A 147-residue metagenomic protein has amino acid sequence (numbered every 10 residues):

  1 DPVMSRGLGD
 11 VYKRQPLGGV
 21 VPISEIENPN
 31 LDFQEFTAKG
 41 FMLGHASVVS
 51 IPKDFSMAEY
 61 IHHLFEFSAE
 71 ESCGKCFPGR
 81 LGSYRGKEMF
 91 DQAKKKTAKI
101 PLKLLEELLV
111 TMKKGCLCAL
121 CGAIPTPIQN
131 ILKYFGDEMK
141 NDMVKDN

Functional and structural regions predicted by a protein language model:
D1-Y12: Single conserved hydrophobic/aromatic residue that forms the stacking wall/gate of nucleotide- or nucleobase-binding
V3, E27-N30, T97-A98: A short linear-motif detector with a strong N-terminal bias
L8, G19-V20, F41, D137: Intrinsically disordered, low-complexity regions
D10-D32: Terminal amphipathic helices with adjacent charged low-complexity linkers/tails
D32-N147: Ferredoxin-type iron-sulfur electron-transfer modules in oxidoreductases and energy-metabolism complexes
